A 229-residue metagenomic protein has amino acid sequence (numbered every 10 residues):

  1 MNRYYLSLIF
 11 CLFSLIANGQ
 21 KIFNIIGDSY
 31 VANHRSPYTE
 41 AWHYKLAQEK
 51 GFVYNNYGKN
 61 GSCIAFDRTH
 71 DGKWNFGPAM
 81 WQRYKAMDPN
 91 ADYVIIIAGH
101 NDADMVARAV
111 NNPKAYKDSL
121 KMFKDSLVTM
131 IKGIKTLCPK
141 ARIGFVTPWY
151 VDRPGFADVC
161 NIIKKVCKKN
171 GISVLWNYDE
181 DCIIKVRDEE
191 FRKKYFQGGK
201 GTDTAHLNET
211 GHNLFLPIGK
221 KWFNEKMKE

Functional and structural regions predicted by a protein language model:
M1-K21: Bacterial Sec-dependent N-terminal signal peptides
I22-I25, Y30-K117: Conserved SGNH/GDSL esterase-like catalytic core that processes O-acyl groups on lipids and polysaccharides
D71-G72, P148-E229: Catalytic His-Asp segment of secreted/periplasmic serine-dependent ester chemistry enzymes
I97, K124, R142-V146, E180: Conserved, well-ordered alpha-helix/loop/beta-strand core segments that scaffold catalytic motifs
H100, M130-I163: Active-site segments of SGNH/GDSL-like serine hydrolases that catalyze O-acetyl group transfer/hydrolysis on lipids
F123-L127, H212: Aromatic/hydrophobic pocket-lining residues that form the small-molecule binding cavity in soluble enzyme cores
